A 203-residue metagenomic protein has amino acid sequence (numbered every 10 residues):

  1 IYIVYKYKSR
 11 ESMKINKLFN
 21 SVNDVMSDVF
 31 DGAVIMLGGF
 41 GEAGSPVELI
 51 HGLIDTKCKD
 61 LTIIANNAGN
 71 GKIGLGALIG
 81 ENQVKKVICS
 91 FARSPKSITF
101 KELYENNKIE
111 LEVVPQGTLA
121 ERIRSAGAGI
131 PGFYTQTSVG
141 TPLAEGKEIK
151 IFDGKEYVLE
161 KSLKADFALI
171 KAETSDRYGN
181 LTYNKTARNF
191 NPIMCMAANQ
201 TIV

Functional and structural regions predicted by a protein language model:
I1-S12: Short, Lys/Arg-enriched N-terminal segments with co-localized hydrophobic residues within the first ~10-30 amino acids
M13-V203: Conserved alpha/beta enzyme-core scaffold
